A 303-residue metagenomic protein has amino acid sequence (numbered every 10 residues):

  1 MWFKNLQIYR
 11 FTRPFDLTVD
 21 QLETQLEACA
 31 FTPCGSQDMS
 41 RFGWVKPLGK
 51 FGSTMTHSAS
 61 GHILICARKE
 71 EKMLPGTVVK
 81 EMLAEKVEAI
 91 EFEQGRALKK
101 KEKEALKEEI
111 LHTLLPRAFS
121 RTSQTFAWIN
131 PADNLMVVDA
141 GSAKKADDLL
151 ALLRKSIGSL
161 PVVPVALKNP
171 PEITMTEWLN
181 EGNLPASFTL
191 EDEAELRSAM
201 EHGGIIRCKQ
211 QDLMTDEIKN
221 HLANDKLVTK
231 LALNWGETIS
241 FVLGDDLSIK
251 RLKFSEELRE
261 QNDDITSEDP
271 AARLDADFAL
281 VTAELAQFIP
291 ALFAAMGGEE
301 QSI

Functional and structural regions predicted by a protein language model:
M1-L135, A140-I303: Intrinsically disordered, low-complexity, charge-rich terminal extensions of nucleic-acid-associated complexes
